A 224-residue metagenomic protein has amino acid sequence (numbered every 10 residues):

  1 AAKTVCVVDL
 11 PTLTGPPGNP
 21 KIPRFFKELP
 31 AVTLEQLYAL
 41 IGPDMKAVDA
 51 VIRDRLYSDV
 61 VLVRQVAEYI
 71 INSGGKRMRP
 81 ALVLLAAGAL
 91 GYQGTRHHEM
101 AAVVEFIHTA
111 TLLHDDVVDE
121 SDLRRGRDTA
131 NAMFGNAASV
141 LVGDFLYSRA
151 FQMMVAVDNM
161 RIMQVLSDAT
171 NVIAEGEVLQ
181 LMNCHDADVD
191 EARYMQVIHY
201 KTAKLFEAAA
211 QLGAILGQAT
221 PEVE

Functional and structural regions predicted by a protein language model:
A2-K3, P17: Compositionally biased, low-complexity intrinsically disordered regions
L10-L13: Leucine-biased recognition of intrinsically disordered, low-complexity hydrophobic segments
P16-A31: Short, Lys/Arg-enriched N-terminal segments with co-localized hydrophobic residues within the first ~10-30 amino acids
Q36-A47, R53-E224: Mg2+-dependent prenyl diphosphate-binding active-site environment of isoprenoid biosynthetic enzymes
